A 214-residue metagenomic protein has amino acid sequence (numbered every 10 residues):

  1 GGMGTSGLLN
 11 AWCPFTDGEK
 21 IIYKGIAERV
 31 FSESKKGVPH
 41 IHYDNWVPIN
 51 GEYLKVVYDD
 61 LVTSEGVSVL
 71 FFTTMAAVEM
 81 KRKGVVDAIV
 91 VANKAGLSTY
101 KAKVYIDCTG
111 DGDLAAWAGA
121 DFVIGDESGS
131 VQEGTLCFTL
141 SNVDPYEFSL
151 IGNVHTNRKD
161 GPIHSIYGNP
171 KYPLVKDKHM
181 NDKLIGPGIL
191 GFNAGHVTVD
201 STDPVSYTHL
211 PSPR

Functional and structural regions predicted by a protein language model:
G2-K81, Q132-E133, G186: Conserved N-terminal/central alpha/beta ligand/cofactor-binding core
A76, G96, G112-D113, P145 (+1 more regions): Solvent-exposed loop/turn segments at secondary-structure junctions within structured extracellular/periplasmic domains
K81-V85, A92-L97: A conserved hydrophobic secondary-structure block that centers on an alpha-helix together with its immediately flanking
G96-V104: Core beta-strand elements of the Rossmann-like FAD/NAD(P) dinucleotide-binding domain in flavoenzyme oxidoreductases
D107-I151: Glycine-rich loop(s) and the adjacent beta-strand/alpha-helix scaffold that form part
T135-I189: Long, well-ordered, tryptophan-enriched scaffold segments
F192-G195, D200-P204: N-terminal leader/propeptide and maturation segments of large enzyme subunits in energy/redox metabolism and hydrolases
T208-P213: Conserved small/polar residues in nucleotide/adenosyl-binding loops
